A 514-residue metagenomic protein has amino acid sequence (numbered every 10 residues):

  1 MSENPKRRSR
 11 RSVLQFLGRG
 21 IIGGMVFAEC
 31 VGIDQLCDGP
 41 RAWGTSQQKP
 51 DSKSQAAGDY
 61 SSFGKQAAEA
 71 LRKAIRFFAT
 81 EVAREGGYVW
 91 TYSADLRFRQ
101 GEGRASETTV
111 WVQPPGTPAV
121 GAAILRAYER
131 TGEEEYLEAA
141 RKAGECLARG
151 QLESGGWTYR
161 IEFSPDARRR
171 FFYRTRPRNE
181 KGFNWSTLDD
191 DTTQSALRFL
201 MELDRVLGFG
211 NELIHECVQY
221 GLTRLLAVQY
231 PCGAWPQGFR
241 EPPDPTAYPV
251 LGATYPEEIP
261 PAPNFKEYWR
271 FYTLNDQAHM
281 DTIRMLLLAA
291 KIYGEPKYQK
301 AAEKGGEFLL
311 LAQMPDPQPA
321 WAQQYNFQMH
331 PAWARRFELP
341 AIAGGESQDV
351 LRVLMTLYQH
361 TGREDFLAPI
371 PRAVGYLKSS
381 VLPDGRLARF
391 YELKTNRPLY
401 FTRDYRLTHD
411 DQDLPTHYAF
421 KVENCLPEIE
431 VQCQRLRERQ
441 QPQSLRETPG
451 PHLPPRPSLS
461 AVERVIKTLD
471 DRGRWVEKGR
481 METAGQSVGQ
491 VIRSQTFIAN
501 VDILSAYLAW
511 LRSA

Functional and structural regions predicted by a protein language model:
M1-C37: N-terminal secretory signal peptides
R7-R8, A28-G58: C-terminal segment of N-terminal export signals and the immediately downstream linker at the start of the mature
G18, I75-A79, A83, L125: Short amphipathic alpha-helical segments enriched in leucine
K49-F77, S195-Y220, A262-N264, R284 (+8 more regions): Terminal, non-catalytic domain-edge segments
V82-M280, Q299, P315-E338, D384-A419: Extended ligand-binding groove/face enriched in aromatic
D276-H279, A343-S347: A structural motif
A312: Substrate-binding/active-site clefts of carbohydrate-active enzymes
